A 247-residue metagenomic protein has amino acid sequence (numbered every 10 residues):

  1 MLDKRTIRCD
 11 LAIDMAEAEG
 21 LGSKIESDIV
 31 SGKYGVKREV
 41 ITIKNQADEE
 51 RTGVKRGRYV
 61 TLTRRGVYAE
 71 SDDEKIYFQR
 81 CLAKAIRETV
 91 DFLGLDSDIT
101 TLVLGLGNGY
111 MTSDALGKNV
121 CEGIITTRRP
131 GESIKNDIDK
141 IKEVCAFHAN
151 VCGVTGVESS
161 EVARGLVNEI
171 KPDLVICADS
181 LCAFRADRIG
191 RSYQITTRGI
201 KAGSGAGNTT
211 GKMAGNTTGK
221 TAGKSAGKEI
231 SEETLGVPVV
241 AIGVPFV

Functional and structural regions predicted by a protein language model:
M1-R56: N-terminal amphipathic/basic leader segments beginning at the initiator methionine
G53-C81: Helix-enriched interaction subdomains in cytosolic or periplasmic regions, typified by TIR/SEFIR signaling/NADase cores
T100-L102, L174-I176: Structural motif
L104, N108-A146: Glycine-rich phosphate/diphosphate-binding loop of Rossmann-like nucleotide-binding domains
L106-D114, G153, S180-F184: Gly/Ser/Thr-rich loops at beta-strand to alpha-helix junctions that form or flank small-molecule/cofactor-binding
D139-V167: A structural-propensity feature for long, helix-poor, extended segments
F147-H148, C177-G215, G219-V247: A structural signal for small-residue-enriched, beta-sheet-centric alpha/beta enzyme cores and oligomeric scaffold folds
V167, P172-D173: Proline-aspartate-enriched helix->loop->beta-strand connector
